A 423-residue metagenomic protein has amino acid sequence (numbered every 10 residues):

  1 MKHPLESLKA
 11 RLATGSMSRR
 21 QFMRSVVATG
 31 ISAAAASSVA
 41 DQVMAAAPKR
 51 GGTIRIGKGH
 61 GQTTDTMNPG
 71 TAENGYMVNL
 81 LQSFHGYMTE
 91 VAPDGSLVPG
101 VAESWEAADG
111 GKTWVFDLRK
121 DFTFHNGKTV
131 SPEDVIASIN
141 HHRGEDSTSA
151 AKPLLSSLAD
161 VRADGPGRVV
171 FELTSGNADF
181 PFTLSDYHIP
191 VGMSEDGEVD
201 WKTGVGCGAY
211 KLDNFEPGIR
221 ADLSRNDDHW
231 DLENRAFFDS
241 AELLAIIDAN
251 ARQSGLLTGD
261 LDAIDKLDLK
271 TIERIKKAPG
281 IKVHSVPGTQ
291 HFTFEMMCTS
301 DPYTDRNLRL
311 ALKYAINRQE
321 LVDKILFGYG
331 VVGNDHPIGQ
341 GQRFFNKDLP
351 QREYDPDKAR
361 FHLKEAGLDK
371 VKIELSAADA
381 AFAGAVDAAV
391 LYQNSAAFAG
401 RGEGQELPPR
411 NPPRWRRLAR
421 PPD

Functional and structural regions predicted by a protein language model:
M1-Q21, A28-G30: N-terminal secretory signal peptides
G57-D109, N140, V205-C207: N-terminal lobe/hinge region of extracytoplasmic solute-binding protein
A92-S96, L184-E242, D248-N250, D357 (+1 more regions): Gly/Pro-rich hinge or "lid" segments in bacterial periplasmic/extracellular proteins
E103-T148, D164, V170, G255 (+1 more regions): Aromatic- and charge-enriched surface segment that lines or borders ligand/interaction sites
D117, A151-M193, N214: Surface-exposed binding/hinge segments that line and control ligand-binding clefts or catalytic entry sites
E198, D228-R274, Q393-N394, R401: Ligand-site clamp/hinge motif
A209, V332-E365, D379-D387: Structural transition elements
R274, T299, Y303-Q342, G384-A388: Periplasmic-binding protein-like
